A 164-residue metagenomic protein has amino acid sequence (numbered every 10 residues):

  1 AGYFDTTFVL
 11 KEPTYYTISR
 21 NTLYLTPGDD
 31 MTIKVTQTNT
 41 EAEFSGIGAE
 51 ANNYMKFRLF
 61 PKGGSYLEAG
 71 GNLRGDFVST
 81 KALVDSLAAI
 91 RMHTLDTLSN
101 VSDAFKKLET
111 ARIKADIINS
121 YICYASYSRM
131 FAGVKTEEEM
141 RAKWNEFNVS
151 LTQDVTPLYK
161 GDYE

Functional and structural regions predicted by a protein language model:
A1-F105: A non-transmembrane, solvent-exposed segment enriched in polar/low-complexity residues
T110-E164: Extended amphipathic alpha-helical segments with heptad-repeat/coiled-coil character used for oligomerization, fusion
